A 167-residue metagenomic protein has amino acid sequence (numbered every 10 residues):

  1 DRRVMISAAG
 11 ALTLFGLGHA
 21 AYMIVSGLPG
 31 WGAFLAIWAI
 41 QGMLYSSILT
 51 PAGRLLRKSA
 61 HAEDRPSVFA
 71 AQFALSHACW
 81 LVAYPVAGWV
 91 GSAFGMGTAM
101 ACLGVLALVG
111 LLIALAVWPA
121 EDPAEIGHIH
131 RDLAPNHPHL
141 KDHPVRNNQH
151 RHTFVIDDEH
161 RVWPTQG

Functional and structural regions predicted by a protein language model:
D1-E121, E125: C-terminal transmembrane bundle of multi-pass solute transporters/carriers
V117-G167: Intrinsic disorder in cytosolic terminal tails and internal cytosolic loops of multi-pass membrane transporters
